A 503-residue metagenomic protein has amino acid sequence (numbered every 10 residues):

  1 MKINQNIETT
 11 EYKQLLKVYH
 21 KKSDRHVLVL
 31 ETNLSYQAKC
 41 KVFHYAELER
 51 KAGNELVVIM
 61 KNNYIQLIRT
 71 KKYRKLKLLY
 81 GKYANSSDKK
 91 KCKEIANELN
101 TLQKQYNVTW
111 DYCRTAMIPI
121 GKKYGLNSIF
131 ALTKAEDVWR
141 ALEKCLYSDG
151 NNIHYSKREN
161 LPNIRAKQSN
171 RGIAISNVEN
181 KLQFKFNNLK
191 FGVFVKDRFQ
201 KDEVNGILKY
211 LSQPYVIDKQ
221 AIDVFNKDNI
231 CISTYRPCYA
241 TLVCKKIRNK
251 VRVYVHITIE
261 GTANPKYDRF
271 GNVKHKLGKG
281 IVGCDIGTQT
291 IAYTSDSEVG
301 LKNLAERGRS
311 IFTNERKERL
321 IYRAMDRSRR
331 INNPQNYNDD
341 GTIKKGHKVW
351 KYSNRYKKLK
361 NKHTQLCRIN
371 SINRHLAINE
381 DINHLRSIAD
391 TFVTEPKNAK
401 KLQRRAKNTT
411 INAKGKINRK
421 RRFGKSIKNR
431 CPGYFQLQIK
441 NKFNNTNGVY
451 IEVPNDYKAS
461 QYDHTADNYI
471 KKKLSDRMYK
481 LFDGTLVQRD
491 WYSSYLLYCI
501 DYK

Functional and structural regions predicted by a protein language model:
K2-L132: Gly/serine-rich nucleotide phosphate-binding loop at the start of the catalytic core of nucleotide/ADP-ribose-handling
I3-N4, V253-K503: Positively charged, helix-rich recognition surfaces that bind polyanionic ligands
Q5, Q14, H26-Y36, F191-D197 (+3 more regions): Generic detection of short hydrophobic beta-strand segments and adjacent strand-loop junctions
L16-Y19, N229, Y239-K245, A263-V273: Catalytic micro-motifs at enzyme active sites that drive phosphoryl/nucleotidyl and oxygen chemistry
L28, K181-L189, K209-S212, V251-I259 (+2 more regions): Generic recognition of long tandem-repeat/solenoid scaffolds
E49, I95, L99, K134-L142 (+1 more regions): Short amphipathic alpha-helical coiled-coil/interface segments
L56, T133-L146, W491-D501: Stable alpha-helical structural segments in soluble proteins, enriched in small hydrophobic residues
L79, Y83-I247, G424-K425, N429: Acidic carboxylate diad motif detector
